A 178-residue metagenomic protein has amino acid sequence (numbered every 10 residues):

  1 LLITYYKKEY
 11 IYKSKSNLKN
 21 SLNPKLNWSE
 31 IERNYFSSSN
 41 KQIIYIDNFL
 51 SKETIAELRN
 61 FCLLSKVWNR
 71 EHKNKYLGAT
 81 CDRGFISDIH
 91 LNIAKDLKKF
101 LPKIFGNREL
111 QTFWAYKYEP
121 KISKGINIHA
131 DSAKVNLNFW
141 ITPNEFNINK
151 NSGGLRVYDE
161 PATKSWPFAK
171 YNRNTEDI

Functional and structural regions predicted by a protein language model:
L1-I178: Fe(II)/2-oxoglutarate oxygenase catalytic core
